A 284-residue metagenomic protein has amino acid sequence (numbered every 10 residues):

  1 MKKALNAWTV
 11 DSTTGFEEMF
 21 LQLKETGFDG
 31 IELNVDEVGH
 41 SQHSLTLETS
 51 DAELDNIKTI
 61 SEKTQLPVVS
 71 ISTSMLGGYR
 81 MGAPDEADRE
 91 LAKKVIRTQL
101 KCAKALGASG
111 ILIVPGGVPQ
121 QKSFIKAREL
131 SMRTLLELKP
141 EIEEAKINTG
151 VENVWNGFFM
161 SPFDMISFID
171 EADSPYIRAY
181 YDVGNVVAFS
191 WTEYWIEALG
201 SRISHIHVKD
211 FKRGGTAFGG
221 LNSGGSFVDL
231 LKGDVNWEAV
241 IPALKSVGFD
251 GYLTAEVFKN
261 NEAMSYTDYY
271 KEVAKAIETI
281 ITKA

Functional and structural regions predicted by a protein language model:
M1-K104, L136, S174, S201 (+3 more regions): N-terminal pre-domain/capping segments
K2, I31, E37, I71 (+2 more regions): Acidic/histidine-rich catalytic cores of soluble enzymes
V10, T254-Y269: A short, acidic, flexible beta-alpha connecting loop/helix-capping segment that sits on the rim of active
E18, E62-T64, G77-R178, E238 (+1 more regions): Active-site acidic/histidine proton-transfer and metal-coordination neighborhood in alpha/beta enzyme cores
D29, P67, S109, S204 (+1 more regions): Short acidic/polar active-site loop segments enriched in Thr and Asp
D36, L76, G116, D182 (+2 more regions): Flexible loop residues that form catalytic and substrate-binding hotspots at small-molecule/glycan-binding clefts
T216, G224-V228, D250-N261: Active-site clefts of carbohydrate-active enzymes
G233-S246: A short, acidic, amphipathic alpha-helical segment used as a generic capping/interface helix at domain edges
